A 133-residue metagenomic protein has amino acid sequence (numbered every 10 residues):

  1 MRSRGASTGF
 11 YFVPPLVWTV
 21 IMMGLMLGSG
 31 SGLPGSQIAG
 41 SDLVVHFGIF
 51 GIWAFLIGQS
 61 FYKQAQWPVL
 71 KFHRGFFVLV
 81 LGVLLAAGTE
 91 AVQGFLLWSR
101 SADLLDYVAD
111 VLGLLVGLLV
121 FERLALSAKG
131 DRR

Functional and structural regions predicted by a protein language model:
M1-R133: Bulky hydrophobic segments
